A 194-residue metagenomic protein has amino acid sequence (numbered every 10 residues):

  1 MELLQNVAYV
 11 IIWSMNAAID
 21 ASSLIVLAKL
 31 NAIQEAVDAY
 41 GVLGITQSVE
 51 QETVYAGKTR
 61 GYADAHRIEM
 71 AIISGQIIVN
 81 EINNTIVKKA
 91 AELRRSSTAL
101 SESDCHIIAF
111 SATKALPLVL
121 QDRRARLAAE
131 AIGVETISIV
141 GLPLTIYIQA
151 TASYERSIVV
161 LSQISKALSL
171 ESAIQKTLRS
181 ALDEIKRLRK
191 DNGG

Functional and structural regions predicted by a protein language model:
E2-F110, K114-L116, R123, V134 (+2 more regions): Active-site-proximal, substrate-binding regions of enzyme catalytic domains and RNA-binding/basic surfaces
Y55, E130, I148-Q149: Short Asp/Glu-rich motifs
V87, R126, L144: Positions that flank functional sites
R123-R124, G141: Short, ordered loop/turn segments at secondary-structure junctions
L127, A131-I137: A short alpha->loop->secondary-structure connector
I139-S153: Long, charge-dense
Q163-K166: Helix-rich interaction surfaces within compact, conserved domain-sized segments that mediate assembly or partner
L168-L170: Long, amphipathic alpha-helical surface segments
